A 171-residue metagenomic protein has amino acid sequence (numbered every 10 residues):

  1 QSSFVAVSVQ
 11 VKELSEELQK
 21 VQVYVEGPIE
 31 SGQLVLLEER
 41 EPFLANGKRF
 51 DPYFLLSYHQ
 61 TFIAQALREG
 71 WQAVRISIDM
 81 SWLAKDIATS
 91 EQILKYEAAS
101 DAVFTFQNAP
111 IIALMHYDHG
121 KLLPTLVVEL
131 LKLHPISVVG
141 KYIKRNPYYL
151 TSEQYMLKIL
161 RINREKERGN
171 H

Functional and structural regions predicted by a protein language model:
Q1-H171: Non-catalytic regulatory/interaction regions at protein termini and inter-domain linkers
